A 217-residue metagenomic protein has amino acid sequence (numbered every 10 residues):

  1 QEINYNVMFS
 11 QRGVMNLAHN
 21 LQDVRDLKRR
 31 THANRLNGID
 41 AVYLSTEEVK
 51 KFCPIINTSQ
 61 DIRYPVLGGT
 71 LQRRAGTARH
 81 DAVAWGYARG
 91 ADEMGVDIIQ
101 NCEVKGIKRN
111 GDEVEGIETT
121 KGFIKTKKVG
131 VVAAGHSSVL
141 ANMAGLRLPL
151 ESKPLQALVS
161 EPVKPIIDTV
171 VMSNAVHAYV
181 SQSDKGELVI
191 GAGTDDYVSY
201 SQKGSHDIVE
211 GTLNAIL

Functional and structural regions predicted by a protein language model:
Q1, V24-L27, T46, V83-A84 (+2 more regions): A general structural signal for well-ordered alpha-helical segments in protein cores
Q1-I55, V198: Dinucleotide-binding Rossmann-like beta1-alpha1 core, especially the glycine-rich loop that anchors the ADP
N6-S10, L150, V171, V180-S181: Short beta-strand
N16, G116, A157-V159, Y179: Conserved hydrophobic/aromatic beta-strand scaffold that supports enzyme active sites
Q22-R25, K51-V66, K108-E115: A short, glycine/Asx- and small/polar-enriched loop/turn that sits immediately N-terminal to a beta-strand
G69-K128: Helical element adjacent to the flavin cofactor pocket in flavoenzyme catalytic cores
T119-D168: Central helical "cap/lid" subdomain
P162-L217: Active-site lid/adjacent beta-loop-alpha segment flanking the redox-cofactor pocket in flavoenzymes
